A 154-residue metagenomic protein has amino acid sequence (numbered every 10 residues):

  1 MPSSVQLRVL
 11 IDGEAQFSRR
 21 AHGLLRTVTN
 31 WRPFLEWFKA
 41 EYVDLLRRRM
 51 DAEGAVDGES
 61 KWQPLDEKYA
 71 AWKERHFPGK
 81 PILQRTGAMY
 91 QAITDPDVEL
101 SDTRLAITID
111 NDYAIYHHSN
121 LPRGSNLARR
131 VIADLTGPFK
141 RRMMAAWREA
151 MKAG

Functional and structural regions predicted by a protein language model:
M1-G154: Short, Lys/Arg-rich flexible segments
